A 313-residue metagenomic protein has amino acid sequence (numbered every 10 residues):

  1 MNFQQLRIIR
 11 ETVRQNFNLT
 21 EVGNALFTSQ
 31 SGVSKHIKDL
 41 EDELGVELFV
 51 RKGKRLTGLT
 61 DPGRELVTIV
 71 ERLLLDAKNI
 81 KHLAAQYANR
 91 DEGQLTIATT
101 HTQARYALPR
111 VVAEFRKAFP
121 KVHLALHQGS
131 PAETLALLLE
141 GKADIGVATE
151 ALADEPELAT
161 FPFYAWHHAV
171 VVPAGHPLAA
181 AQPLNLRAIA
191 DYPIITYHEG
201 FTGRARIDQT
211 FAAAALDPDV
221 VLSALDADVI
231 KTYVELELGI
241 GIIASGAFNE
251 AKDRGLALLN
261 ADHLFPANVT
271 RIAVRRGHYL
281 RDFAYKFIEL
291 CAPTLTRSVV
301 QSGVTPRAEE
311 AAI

Functional and structural regions predicted by a protein language model:
M1-S31, H36: N-terminal short secondary-structure element
E41-D61: A short LG(V/I)-centered, amphipathic sequence patch enriched for acidic residue(s) preceding the LG motif
E43-L44, L66-A88: Alpha-helical linker/hinge and terminal dimerization helices associated with HTH transcriptional regulators
A88, E92-D154, S223-A224: Central regulatory/effector-binding core of bacterial HTH transcription factors
A98, H168, L184-G203, L295: Short loop->beta-strand "edge-of-pocket" segments that line small-molecule binding or catalytic clefts across diverse
A107, L258-Q301, R307: A late-sequence structural motif
A118, G129-Y192, S245-N249, P266: Acidic, Gly/Pro-rich loop/turn segments at junctions of secondary structure
S130-A143, T149, T202-L259, R307: Hydrophobic hinge/microswitch elements
